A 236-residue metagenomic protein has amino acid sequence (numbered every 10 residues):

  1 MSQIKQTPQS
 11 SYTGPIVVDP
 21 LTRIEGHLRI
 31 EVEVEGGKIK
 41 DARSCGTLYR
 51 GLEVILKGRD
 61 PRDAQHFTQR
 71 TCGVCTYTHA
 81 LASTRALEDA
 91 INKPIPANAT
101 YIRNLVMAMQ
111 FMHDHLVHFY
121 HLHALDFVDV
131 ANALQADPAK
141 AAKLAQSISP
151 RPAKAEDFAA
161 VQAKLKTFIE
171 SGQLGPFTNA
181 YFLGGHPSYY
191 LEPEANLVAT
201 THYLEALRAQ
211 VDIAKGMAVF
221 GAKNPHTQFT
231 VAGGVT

Functional and structural regions predicted by a protein language model:
S2-T236: Active-site bordering "gate/hinge" segments that shape substrate access to catalytic or cofactor-binding pockets
